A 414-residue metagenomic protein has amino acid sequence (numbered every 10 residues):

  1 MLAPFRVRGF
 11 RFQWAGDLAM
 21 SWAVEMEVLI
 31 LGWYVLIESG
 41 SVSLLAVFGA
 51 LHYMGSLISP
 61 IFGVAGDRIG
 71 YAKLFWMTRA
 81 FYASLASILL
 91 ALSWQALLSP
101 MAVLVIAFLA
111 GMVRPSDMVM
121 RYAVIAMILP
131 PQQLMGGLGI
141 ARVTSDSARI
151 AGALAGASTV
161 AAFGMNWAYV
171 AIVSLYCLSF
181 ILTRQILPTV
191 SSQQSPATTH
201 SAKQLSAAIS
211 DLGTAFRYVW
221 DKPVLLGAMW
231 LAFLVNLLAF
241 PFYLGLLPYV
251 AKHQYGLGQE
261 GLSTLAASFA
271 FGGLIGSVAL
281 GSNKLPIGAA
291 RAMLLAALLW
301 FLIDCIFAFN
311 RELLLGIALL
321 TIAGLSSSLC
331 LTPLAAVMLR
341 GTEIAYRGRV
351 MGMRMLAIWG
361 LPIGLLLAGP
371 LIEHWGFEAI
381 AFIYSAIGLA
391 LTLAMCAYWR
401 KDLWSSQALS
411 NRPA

Functional and structural regions predicted by a protein language model:
M1-M54, R217, D221-A267: Helix-loop boundary and gating motifs at the non-cytosolic
L2, G55, F62, A202-D221: Membrane-interacting alpha-helical segments
F12-V28, L51-V64, G70-Y82, A102-A161 (+5 more regions): Substrate-agnostic recognition of the 12-TM MFS/MFS-like secondary transporter fold
I30, Y34, I88-L92, A155 (+6 more regions): Residue-level signal for alpha-helical transmembrane segments in multi-pass membrane proteins
Y34-A46, S87-M112, P130-Q132, G136 (+4 more regions): Membrane-interface helix-capping segments at transmembrane helix termini in multi-pass transporters
A46-F48, P60-I61, R68, A72-S84 (+5 more regions): C-terminal transmembrane bundle of multi-pass solute transporters/carriers
P100-G111, G136-Q194, A267, F271 (+1 more regions): Hydrophobic alpha-helical transmembrane segments
R184-T214, S405-R412: Flexible cytoplasmic inter-helical loops of multi-pass small-molecule transporters
